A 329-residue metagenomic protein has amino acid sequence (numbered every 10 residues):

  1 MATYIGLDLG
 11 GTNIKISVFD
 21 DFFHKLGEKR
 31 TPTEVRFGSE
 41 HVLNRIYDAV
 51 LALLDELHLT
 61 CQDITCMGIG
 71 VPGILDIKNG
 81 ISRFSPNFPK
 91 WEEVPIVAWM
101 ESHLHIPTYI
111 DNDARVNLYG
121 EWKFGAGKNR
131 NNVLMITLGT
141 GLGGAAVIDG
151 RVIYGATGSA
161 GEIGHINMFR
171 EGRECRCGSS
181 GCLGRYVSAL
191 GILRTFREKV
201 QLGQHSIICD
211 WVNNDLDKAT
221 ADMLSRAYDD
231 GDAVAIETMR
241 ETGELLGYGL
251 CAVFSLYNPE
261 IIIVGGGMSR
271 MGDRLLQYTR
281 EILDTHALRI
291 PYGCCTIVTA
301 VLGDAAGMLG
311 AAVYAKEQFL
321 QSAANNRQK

Functional and structural regions predicted by a protein language model:
M1-C66, D76-I81, A98-I106, K123-R130 (+2 more regions): ATP-binding/phosphotransfer module of carbohydrate and carboxylate kinases, centering on a glycine-rich
D8, G68-P72, M135-G141, A145-V147: Short beta-strand segments
T65, V71, E92-A98: Amphipathic helical "hinge" segments at domain boundaries
I81-E92: A charged helix-plus-loop insertion that forms the helical arch/lid used to bind and gate nucleic-acid substrates
T108-N112: General beta-strand structural signal in soluble alpha/beta enzymes
N117-K123, G144-A146, H165-I166: Adenylate-forming
S159-E162: Structural signature of FAD isoalloxazine-binding scaffolds in flavoprotein oxidoreductases
